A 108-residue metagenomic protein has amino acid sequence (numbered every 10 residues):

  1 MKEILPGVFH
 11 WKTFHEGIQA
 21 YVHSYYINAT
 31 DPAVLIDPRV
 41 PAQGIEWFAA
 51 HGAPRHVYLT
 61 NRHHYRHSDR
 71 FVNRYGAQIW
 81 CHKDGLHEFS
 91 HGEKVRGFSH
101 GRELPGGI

Functional and structural regions predicted by a protein language model:
M1-E46: Conserved beta-strand hairpin/beta-sheet module of binuclear metal-dependent hydrolase folds, prominently
E3-I4, H10, G97-I108: Core dinuclear metal-dependent hydrolase active-site scaffold
I4, A20, A29-D31, A50-A53 (+2 more regions): Residue-level preference for short coil/turn positions at secondary-structure junctions
V40-L104: Active-site HxH/HxHxD metal-binding segment of metal-dependent hydrolases
